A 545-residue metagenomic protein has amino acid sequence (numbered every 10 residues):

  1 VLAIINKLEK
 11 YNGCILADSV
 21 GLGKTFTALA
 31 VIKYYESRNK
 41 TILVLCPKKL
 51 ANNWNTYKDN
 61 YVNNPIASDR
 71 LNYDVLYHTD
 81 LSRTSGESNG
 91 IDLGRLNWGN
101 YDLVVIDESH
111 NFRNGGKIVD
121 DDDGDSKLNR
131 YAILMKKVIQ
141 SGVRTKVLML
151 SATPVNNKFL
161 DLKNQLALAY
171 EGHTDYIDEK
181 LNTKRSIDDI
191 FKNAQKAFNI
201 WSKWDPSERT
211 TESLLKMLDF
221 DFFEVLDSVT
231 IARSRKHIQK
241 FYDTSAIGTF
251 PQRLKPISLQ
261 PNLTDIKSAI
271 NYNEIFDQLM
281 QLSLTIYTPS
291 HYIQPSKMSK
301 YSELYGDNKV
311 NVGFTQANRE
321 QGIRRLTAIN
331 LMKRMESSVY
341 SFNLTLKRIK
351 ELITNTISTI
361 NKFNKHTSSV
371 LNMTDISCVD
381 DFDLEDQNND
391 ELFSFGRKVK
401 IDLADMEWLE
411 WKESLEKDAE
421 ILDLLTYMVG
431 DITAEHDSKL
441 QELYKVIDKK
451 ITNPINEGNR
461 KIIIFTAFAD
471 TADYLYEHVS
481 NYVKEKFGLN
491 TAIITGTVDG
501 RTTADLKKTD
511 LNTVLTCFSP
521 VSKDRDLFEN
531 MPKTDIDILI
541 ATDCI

Functional and structural regions predicted by a protein language model:
V1-I15: Conserved pre-motif I regulatory segment
I5-N6, T25-R38, K136-V138, A167-A169: Walker A/P-loop NTP-binding motif
Y11-A30: Walker A/P-loop
T27-A30, R38-Y61, P154-L162, T466-D473: Conserved Walker A/P-loop ATP-binding site and its immediately adjacent core in helicase/helicase-like ATPase domains
K49-Y73, A169-H173, H478-F487: Conserved helix-turn-beta segment of the N-terminal RecA-like "Helicase ATP-binding" lobe in SF1/SF2 helicases
R70-E87, G99-D102, T516-I545: Conserved two-lobed SF2 helicase motor
Y73-D120, G124-T145, M149-P154, D161 (+1 more regions): Inter-lobe coupling linker of SF2 helicases/translocases
G248-K267, S283-D535: Conserved Helicase C-terminal RecA-like lobe
